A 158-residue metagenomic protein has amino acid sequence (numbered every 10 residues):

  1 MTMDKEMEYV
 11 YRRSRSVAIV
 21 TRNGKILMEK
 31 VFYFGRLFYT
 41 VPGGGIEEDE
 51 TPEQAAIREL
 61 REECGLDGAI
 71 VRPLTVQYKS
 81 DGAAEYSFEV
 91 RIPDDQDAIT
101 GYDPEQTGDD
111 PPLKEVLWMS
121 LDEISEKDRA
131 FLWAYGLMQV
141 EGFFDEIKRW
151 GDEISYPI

Functional and structural regions predicted by a protein language model:
T2-E8, Y102-T107: Short, P/G- and charge-enriched loop/turn segments at secondary-structure junctions
M3-L27, E48: Conserved N-terminal beta-strand and adjoining loop/helix that marks the start of the Nudix/MutT-like hydrolase domain
R13-V17, A83-S87, L113-V116: Short hydrophobic/aromatic beta-strand or adjacent loop that forms the aromatic wall/cage of a ligand/substrate-binding
R22-E62: Conserved Nudix-box catalytic region and its N-terminal flanking loop in Nudix hydrolases and closely related
N23-K25, F32, R91-Q96, L121-E123: Short loop segments at secondary-structure junctions
M28, S87-E89, W118: Conserved hydrophobic/aromatic beta-strand scaffold that supports enzyme active sites
R36-L37, T100-I158: Nudix hydrolase/Nudix homology domain
G65-E105: Active-site segment of metal-dependent pyrophosphate-handling enzymes, primarily the Nudix hydrolase catalytic core
